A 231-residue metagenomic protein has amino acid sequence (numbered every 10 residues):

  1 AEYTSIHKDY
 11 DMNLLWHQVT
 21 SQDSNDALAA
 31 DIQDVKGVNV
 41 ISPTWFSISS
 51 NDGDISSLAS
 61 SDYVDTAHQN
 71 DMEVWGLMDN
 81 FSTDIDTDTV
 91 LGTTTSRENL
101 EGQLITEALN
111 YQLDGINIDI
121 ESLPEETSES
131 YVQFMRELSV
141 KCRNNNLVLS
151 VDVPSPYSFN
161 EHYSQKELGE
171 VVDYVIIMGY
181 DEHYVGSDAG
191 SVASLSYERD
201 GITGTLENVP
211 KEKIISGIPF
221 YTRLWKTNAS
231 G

Functional and structural regions predicted by a protein language model:
E2-Q103: Glycan-recognition patch characteristic of GH18 chitinases/ENGases and related GlcNAc/peptidoglycan-binding proteins
I6-D9, I32-K36, H68-Q69, L109-Y111 (+3 more regions): Extracellular/periplasmic catalytic domains that process cell-envelope and extracellular macromolecules
N13-H17, N39-P43, V74-M78, I116-I118 (+3 more regions): Hydrophobic faces of well-ordered beta-strands that scaffold small-molecule active sites in alpha/beta enzyme cores
T20, F46, M72, D79-F81 (+4 more regions): Solvent-exposed coil/turn segments that connect beta secondary-structure elements in extracytoplasmic/periplasmic
L28-I32, S61, D65, E98-L109 (+5 more regions): Amphipathic, non-transmembrane alpha-helical secondary structure
D34-V40, T95-I120, Y163-H183: Structural recognition of alpha->loop->beta junctions
N51, L58, E125-G231: Substrate-binding surface in catalytic domains of secreted glycosidases
T89-G92, L123, G190: Pocket-edge positions in alpha/beta enzyme catalytic cores
